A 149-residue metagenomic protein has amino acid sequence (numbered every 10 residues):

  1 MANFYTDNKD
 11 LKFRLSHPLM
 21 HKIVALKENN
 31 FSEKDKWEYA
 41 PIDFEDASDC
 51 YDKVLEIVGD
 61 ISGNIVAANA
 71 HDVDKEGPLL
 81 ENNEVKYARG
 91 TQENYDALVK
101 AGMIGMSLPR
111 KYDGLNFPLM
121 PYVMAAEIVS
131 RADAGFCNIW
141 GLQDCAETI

Functional and structural regions predicted by a protein language model:
M1-E81, V85: Extended, charge-enriched "interface" segments that sit outside catalytic cores
H71-I149: Glycine-rich flavin
